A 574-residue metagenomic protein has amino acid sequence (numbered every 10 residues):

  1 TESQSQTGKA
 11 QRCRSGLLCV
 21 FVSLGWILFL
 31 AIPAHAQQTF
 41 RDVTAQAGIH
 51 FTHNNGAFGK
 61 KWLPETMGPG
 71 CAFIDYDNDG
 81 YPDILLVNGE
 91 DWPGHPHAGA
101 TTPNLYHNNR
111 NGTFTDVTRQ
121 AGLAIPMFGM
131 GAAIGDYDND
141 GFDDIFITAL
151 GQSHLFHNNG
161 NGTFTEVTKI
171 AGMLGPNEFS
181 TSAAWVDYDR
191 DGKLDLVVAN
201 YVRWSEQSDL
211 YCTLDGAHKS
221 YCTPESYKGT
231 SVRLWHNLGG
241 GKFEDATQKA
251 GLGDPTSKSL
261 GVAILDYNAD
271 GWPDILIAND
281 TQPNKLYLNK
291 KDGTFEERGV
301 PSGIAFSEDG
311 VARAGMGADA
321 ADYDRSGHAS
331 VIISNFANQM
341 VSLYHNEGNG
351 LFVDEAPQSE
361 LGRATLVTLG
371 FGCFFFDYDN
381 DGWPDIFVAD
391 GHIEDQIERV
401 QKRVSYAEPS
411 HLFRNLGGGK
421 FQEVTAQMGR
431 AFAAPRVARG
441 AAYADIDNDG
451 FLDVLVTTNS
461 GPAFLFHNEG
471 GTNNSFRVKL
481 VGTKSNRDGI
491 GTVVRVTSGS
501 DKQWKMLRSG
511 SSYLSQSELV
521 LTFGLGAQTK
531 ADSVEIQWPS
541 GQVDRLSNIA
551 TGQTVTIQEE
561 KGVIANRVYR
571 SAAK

Functional and structural regions predicted by a protein language model:
T1-A36, S571-A573: Intrinsic disorder/low-complexity segments
Q37, A57, E360-R363, K402-K574: Gly/Ser/Thr/Pro-enriched helix-cap/hinge segments flanking short amphipathic alpha-helices
F40-V43, T113-L123, T163-M173, G241-G253 (+3 more regions): Blade-edge beta-strand/turn elements of extracellular beta-propeller and related beta-sheet repeat scaffolds
I49-G70, A121-A133, G172-A184, Y227-K228 (+7 more regions): Repeat-based blade/solenoid architectures
K60, G68-N78, H107, F128-F142 (+10 more regions): Beta-propeller blade termini
Y81-N88, D140-A149, L196-N200, D274-N279 (+5 more regions): Hydrophobic beta-strand segments that make up the repeating blades of beta-propeller and related beta-repeat
V87-T101, N200-Y227, A389-S405: Short, conserved, GDST-rich strand-edge loop motifs in beta-rich repeat architectures
V117-Y137, F142, I147-Y188, V198-E225 (+2 more regions): Asp-box/WD-like beta-propeller blade repeats and closely related beta-sheet repeat scaffolds
